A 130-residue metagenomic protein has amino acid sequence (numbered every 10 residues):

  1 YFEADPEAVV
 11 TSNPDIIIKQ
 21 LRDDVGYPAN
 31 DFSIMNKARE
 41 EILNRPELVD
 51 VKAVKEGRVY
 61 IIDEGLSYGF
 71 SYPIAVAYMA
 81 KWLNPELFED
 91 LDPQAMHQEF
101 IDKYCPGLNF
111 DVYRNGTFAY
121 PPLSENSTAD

Functional and structural regions predicted by a protein language model:
Y1-A77, L87-E89, P93-E99, K103-A129: Binding-cleft/active-site segments that stabilize strongly anionic ligands or cofactors
A80-W82: Periplasmic solute-binding protein
